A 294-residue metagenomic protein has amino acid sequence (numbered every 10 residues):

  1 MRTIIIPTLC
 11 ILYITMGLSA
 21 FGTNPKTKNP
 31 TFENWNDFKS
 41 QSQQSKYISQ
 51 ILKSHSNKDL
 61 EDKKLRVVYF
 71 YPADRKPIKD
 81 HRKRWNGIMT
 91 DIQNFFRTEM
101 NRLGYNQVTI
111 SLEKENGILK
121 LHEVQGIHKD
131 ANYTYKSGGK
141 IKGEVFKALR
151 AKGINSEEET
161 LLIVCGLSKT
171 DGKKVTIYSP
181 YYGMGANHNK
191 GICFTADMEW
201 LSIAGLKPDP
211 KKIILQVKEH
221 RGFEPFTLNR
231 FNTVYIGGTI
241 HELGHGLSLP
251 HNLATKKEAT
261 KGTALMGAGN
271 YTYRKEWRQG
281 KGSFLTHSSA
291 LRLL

Functional and structural regions predicted by a protein language model:
M1-T27: Bacterial Sec-dependent N-terminal signal peptides
N29-G185: Propeptide-to-catalytic entry region of secreted or membrane-anchored zinc metalloproteases
P30-H55, N229-R230, N252-L294: Replace "(M1/M4/M9/M12/WLM)" with "(e.g., M1/M4/M8/M9/M12/M26/WLM)" and add "not limited to" to clarify scope
K63, N189-G191, K261-G262: Residues that flank catalytic or metal-binding motifs in active/ligand-binding sites
I92, G246, M266: An active-site-proximal "capping" alpha-helix that borders the catalytic cofactor pocket
G183-H220: A structural motif
K218-T239: Short pre-active-site segment immediately N-terminal to the catalytic Zn-binding motif
V234-P250: Active-site recognition of the HExxH zinc-binding catalytic motif
